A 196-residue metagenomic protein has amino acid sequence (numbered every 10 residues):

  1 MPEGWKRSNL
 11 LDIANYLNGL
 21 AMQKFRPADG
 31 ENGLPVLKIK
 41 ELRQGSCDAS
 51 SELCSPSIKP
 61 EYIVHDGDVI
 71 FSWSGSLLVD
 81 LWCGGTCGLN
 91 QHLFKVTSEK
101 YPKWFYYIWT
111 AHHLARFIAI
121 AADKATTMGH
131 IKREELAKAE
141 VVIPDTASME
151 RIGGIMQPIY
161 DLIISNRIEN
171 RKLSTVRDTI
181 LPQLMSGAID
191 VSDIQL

Functional and structural regions predicted by a protein language model:
M1-A21, K138, V142, T146-V191: Non-catalytic DNA-recognition/assembly elements of restriction-modification systems
L11-R26, G33-D66, C83, G88-L89: Sequence-specific dsDNA recognition surfaces
K38-I39, S57-R116, I120-K124, K132-R133: A short beta-sheet element
D48-A49, F105-Y107, R151: Short, charged, solvent-exposed linker or helix-capping segments at domain edges/interfaces that act as flexible hinges
S55-S57, V96, Y160-I164: Short, contiguous acidic/charged loop-to-helix segments that flank catalytic cores in large enzymes
T127: Extended, charge-rich, solvent-exposed interface segments
